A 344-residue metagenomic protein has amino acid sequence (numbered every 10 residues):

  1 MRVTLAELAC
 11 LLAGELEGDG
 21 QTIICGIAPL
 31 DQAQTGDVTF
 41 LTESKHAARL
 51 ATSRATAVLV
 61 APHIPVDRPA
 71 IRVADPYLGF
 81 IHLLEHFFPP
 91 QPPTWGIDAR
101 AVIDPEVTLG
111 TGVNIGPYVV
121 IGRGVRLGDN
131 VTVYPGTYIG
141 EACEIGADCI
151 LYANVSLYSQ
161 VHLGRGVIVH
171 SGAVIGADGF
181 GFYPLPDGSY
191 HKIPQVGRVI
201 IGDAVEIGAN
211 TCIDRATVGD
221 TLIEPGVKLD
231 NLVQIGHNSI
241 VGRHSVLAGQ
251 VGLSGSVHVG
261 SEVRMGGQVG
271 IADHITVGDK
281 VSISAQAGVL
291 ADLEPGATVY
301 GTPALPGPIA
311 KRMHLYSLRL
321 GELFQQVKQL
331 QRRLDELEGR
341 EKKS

Functional and structural regions predicted by a protein language model:
M1-R100, G166, G172-A173, D178-H191 (+2 more regions): Terminal amphipathic alpha-helical/low-complexity segments used for targeting or macromolecular assembly
F40, G96-P306: Structural signal for interior beta-strand "rungs" in well-ordered beta-sheet cores of soluble enzyme domains
